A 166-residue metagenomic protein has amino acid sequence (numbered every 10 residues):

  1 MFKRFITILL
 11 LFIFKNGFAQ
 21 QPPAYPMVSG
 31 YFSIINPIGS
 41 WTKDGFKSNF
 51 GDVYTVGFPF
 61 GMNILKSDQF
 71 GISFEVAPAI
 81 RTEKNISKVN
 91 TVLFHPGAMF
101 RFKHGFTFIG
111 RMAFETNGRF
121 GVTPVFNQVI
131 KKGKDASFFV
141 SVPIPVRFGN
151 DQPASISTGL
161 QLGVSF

Functional and structural regions predicted by a protein language model:
M1-Y25: Cleavable N-terminal export/targeting peptides
A19-L65, S155-S165: Short glycine/proline- and aromatic-enriched beta-strand/turn motifs that initiate or cap beta-hairpins
I34-T42, V76-T82, F114-G118, I130 (+2 more regions): Transmembrane beta-strands of outer-membrane beta-barrel pores
F46-V53, T82-N90, R111-T123, R147-S157: Solvent-exposed loop/turn segments connecting transmembrane beta-strands in outer-membrane beta-barrel proteins
G61-L65, M99-G105, N127-G133, G163-S165: Structural signature of outer-membrane beta-barrel channels/translocons
D68-I72, H104-F108, K132-V140: Repeated loop/turn-to-beta-strand initiation elements of outer-membrane beta-barrel proteins
A79-F106: Helix-adjacent hinge/juxtasegments
F120-F166: A charged, solvent-exposed segment within the mature domains of Sec-exported extracytoplasmic proteins
